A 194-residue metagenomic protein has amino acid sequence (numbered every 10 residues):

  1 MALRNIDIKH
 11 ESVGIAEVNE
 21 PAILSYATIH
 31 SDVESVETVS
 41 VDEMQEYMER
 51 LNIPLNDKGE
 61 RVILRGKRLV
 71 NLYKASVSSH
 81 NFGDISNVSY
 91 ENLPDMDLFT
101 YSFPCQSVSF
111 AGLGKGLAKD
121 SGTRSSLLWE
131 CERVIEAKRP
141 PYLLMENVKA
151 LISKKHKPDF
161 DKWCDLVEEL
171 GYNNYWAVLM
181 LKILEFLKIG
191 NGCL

Functional and structural regions predicted by a protein language model:
A2, I6, L166: Rossmann-fold NAD(P)-dependent oxidoreductase module
L3, Y26-A27, G112, K155: Short, flexible helix/strand-to-coil boundary loops that buttress conserved ligand/catalytic motifs in alpha/beta
N5-E91: Glycine-rich phosphate-binding loop and adjoining beta1-alpha1-beta2 segment of Rossmann-like nucleotide-binding folds
I15, F82, T100, L144-M145: Generic enzyme active-site microenvironment
T28, T38, T100, T123-S125: Residue-identity detector for threonine
V88-L98, V108-L194: Class I S-adenosyl-L-methionine
